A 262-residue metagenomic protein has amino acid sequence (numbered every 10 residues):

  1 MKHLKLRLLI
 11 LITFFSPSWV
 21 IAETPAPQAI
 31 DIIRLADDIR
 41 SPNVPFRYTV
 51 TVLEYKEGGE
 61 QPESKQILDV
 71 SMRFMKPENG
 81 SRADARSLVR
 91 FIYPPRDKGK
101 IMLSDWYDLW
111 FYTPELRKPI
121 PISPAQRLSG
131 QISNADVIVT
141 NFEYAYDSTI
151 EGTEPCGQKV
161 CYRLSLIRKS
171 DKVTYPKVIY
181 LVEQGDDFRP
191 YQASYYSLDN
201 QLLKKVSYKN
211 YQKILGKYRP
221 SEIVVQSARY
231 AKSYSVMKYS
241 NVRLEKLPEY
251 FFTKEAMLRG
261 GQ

Functional and structural regions predicted by a protein language model:
M1-R7: Positively charged n-region of N-terminal signal peptides that target proteins for export
R7-S18: Bacterial N-terminal signal peptides
E23-P45, E60-S64, P95-P176, L198 (+1 more regions): Flexible, processing/modification-adjacent segments and terminal tails in exported/periplasmic/extracellular proteins
D37-F46, G80-R82, K213-K217: Edge/loop elements at the starts and ends of beta-strands within beta-rich repeat scaffolds
S41-E57, R86-L88: A short, Trp-centered hydrophobic/proline-enriched beta-strand micro-motif
T49-Y55, I92, S165-K169, V225-Q226: Generic short beta-strand segments
I67-D108: Mid-chain, structured segments of secreted extracytoplasmic proteins
D108, K118-I122, V137, K159-K254: Gly/Pro-enriched, hydrophobic low-complexity segments that function as extracytoplasmic propeptides/linkers
